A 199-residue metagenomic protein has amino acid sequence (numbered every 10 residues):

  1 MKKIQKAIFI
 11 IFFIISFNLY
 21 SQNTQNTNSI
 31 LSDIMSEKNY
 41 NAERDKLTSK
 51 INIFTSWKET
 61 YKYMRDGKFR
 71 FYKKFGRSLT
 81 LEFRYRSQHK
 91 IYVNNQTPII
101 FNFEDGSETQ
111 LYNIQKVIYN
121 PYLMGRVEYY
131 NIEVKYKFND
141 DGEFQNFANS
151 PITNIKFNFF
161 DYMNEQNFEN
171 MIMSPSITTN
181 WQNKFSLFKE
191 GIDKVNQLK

Functional and structural regions predicted by a protein language model:
M1-N26: Bacterial Sec-dependent N-terminal signal peptides
L19-K68, N196-K199: Sec-dependent signal peptide cleavage junction
G76-S78: Extended extracellular/luminal ectodomain segments enriched in beta-structured repeat modules
L81-K90: Short amphipathic, basic-aromatic surface patches that mediate peripheral association with negatively charged
H89, I100-F101, Q110-Y112: A general "mature secreted/periplasmic domain" signal
I91-T97: Short coil-to-beta strand junction motifs in C2/discoidin
T97-E104, T153-I155: Short conserved beta-strand and strand-loop elements enriched in small hydrophobics with frequent Asp/Gly
S107-K199: Internal interaction segment
